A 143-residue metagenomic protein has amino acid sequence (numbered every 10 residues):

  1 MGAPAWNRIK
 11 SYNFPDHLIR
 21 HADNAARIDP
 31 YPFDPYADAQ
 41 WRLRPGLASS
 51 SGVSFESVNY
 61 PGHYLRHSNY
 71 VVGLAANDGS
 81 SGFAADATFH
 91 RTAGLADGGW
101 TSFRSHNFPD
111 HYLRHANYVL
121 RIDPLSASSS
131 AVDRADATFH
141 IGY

Functional and structural regions predicted by a protein language model:
M1-A25, L43-V71, H90-Y118, H140-Y143: Extracellular glycan-recognition/adhesion modules and their associated mucin-like linkers
H21-R42, H67-F89, H115-A137: Short, tandemly repeated low-complexity microdomains enriched for cysteine and small residues
